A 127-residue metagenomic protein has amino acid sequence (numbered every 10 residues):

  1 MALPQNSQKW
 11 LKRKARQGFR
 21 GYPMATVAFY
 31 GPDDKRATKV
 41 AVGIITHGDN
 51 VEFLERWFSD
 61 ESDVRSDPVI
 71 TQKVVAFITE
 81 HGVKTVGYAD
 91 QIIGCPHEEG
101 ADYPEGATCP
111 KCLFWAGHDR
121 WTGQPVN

Functional and structural regions predicted by a protein language model:
M1-T79: Long, charged N-terminal interaction/targeting segments
I78-N127: Cys/His-clustered metal-coordination modules, chiefly Zn-binding fingers
